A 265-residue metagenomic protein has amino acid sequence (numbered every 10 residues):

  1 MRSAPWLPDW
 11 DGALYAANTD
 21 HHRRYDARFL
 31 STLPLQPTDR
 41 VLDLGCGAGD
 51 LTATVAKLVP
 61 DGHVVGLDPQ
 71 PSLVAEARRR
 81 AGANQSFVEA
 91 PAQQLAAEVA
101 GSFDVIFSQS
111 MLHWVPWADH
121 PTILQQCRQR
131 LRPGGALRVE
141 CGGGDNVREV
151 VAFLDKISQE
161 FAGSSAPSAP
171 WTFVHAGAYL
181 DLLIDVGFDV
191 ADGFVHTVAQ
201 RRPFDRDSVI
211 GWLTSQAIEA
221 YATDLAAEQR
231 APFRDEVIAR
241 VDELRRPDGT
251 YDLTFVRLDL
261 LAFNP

Functional and structural regions predicted by a protein language model:
M1-D39, D50-T54: Conserved class I S-adenosyl-L-methionine
L42, A48-L95: Class I SAM-dependent methyltransferase SAM/SAH-binding core
A97-I106: A short acidic, Gly/Pro-enriched loop at the edge of an enzyme's catalytic core that lines a small-molecule cofactor
V105-A118: A short SAM/SAH-binding and catalytic strip from SAM-dependent methyltransferases
P121-A136: A short glycine-rich, Lys/Arg-flanked "PGG" loop and its adjoining helix->strand segment in the class I
R138-E160: Conserved class I S-adenosyl-L-methionine
T172-V186: Short alpha-helix
A191-D248: C-terminal helical/coil "lid" or tail adjacent to the Rossmann-like core of SAM-dependent
